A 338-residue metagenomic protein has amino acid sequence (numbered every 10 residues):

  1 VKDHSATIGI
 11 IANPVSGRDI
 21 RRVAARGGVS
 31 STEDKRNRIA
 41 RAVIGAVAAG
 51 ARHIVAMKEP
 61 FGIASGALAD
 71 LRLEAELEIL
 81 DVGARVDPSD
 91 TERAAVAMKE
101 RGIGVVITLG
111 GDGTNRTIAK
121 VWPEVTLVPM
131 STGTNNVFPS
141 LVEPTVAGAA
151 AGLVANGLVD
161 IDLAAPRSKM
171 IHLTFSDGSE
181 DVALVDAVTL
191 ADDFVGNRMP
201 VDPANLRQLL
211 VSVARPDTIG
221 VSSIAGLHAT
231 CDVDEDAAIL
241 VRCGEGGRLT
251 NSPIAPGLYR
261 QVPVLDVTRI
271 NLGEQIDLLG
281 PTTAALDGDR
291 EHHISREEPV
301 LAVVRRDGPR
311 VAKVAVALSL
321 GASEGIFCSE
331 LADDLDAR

Functional and structural regions predicted by a protein language model:
V1-V105: ATP/NTP phosphate-donor binding region
D3, I8-I10, V15, C243-R338: ATP/nucleoside-binding phosphotransfer catalytic cores, i.e., glycine-rich phosphate-binding loops
H4-T7, A51, R101-G104, W122-V125 (+5 more regions): Short coil/turn connectors at secondary-structure junctions
G9-A12, M57, I107-G110, P129-S131 (+1 more regions): Short beta-strand segments
R18-A25, G66-L68, M199-P200, L286-R290 (+1 more regions): Short, glycine/acidic-enriched capping/hinge loops at junctions between secondary-structure elements
T108-L109, I118-P144, V154: Short, acidic/small-residue loops that bind anionic groups at enzyme active sites
T134-L173: Short, glycine-/small-residue-rich phosphate/pyrophosphate-handling segment
V159-L265, I270-E274: ATP/pyrophosphate-binding catalytic subdomain of soluble kinases
